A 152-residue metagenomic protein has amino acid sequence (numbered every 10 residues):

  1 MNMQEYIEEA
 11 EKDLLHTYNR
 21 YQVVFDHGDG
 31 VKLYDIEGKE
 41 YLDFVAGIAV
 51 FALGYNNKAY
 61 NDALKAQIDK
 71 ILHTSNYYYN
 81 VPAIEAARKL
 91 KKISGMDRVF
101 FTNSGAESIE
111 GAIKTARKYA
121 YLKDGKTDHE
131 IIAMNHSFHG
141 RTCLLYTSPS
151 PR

Functional and structural regions predicted by a protein language model:
M1-D29: Active-site-adjacent loop/helix segments that line or gate small-molecule/cofactor pockets in enzymes
H16-R20, H27, D35, V50-Y55 (+3 more regions): Generic structural "secondary-structure junction" signal
V23-D43: Active-site and channel-lining beta-strand-loop segments that bind or position nucleotide-derived/phosphorylated
E40-K126, I132: Glycine-rich loop-to-alpha-helix module at the N-terminal edge of alpha/beta enzyme cores
A106-E107, F138-T142: Conserved A3 ("GATE") glycine/threonine-rich loop of ANL adenylate-forming enzymes
I113-K114, T142-L145: Short acidic, glycine/serine/threonine-rich loops at helix termini
N135: Gly/Ser-rich oxyanion-binding loop with an adjacent helix/lid that shapes the negatively charged ligand pocket
Y146-R152: Conserved small/polar residues in nucleotide/adenosyl-binding loops
